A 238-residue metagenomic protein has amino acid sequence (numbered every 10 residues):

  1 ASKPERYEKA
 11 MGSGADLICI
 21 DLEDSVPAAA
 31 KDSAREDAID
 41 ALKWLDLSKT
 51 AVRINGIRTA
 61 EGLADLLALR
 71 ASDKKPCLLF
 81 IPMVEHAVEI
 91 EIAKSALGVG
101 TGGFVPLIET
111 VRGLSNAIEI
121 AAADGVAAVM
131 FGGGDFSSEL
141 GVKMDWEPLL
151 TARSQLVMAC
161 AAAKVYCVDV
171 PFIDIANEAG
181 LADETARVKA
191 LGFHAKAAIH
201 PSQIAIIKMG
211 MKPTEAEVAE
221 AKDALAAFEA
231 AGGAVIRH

Functional and structural regions predicted by a protein language model:
A1-H238: Expand to "…catalyze enediolate/carbanion chemistry for C-C bond making/breaking, isomerization, decarboxylation
